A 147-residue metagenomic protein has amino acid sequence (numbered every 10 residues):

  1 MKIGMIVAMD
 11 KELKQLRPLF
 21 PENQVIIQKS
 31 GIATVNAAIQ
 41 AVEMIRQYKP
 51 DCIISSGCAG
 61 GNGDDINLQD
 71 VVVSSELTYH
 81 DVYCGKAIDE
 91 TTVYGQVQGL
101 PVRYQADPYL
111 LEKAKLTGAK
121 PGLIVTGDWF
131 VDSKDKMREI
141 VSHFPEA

Functional and structural regions predicted by a protein language model:
K2-I3, V7, K14, P18-A147: Glycine-rich phosphate- or other oxyanion-binding loops that anchor nucleotides, phosphorylated ligands
